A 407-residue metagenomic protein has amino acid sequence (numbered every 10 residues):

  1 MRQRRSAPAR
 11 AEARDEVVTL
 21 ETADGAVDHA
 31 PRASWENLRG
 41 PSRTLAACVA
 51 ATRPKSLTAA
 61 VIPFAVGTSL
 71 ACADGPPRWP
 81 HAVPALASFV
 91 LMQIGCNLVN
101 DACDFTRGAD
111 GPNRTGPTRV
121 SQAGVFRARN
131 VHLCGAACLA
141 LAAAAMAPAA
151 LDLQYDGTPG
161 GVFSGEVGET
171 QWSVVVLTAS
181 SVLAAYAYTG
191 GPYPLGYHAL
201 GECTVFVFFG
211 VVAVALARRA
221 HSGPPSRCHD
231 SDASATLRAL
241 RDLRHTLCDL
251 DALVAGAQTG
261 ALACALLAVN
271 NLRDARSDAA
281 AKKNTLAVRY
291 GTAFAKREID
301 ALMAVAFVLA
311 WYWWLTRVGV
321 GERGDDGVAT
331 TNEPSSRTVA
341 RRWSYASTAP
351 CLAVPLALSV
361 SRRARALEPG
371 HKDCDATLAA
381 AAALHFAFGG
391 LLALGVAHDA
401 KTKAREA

Functional and structural regions predicted by a protein language model:
E12-P84, S88, H229-D242: Topogenic membrane-insertion module of multi-pass membrane proteins
A65, C203-R218, A379-G390: Small-residue-rich segments of transmembrane alpha-helices in multi-pass membrane proteins, especially helix faces
D74-A102, Q171-Y186, L247-V269: Membrane-embedded alpha-helical segments that form the functional core of polytopic membrane enzymes, especially those
L91-T115, C264-A287: Acidic (Asp/Glu-rich) catalytic motifs at the cytosolic membrane interface
P112-E169, K283-G319, A379-L391: Multi-pass membrane catalytic core of lipid/isoprenoid biosynthesis enzymes
P117-H229, A235-D242: Intramembrane alpha-helical segments
T204-A275, A293-K296, A329: Functional transmembrane core segments of multi-pass inner-membrane proteins
L315-A404: Extended hydrophobic alpha-helices typical of membrane-associated regions
